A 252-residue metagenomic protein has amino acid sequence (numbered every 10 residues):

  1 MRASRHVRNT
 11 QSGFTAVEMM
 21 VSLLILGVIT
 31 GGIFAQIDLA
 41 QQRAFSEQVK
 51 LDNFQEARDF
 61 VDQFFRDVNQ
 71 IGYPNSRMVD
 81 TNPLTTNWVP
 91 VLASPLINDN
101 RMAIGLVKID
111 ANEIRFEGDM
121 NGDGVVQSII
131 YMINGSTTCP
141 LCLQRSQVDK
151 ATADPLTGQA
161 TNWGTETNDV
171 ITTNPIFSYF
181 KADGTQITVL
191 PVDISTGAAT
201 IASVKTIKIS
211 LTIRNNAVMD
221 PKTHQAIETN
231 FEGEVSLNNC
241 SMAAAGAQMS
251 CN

Functional and structural regions predicted by a protein language model:
R2-R5, T10-N75, G246: Aliphatic-rich helix starts adjacent to a transmembrane/signal segment
A3, D52, G122, P155 (+1 more regions): Short linear sequence signals and composition-biased patches located at protein termini or domain-edge surfaces
S22, V79-P83, N87, L92 (+2 more regions): Short helix-coil transition/hinge motifs at the ends and kinks of transmembrane helices, capturing the brief
F45-S46, D52, V68-I114: Short, glycine/small-hydrophobic-rich surface segments
R58, N69, C142-Q147, N238: Short, cationic motifs built from Arg/Lys/His that form the positively charged side of catalytic pockets
R77, T152, A244: Flexible, glycine-rich phosphate/dinucleotide-binding loops and adjacent beta-alpha linkers at cofactor/substrate
P90-S178, A182, E232, A247 (+1 more regions): Surface-exposed loop/linker segments characteristic of extracytoplasmic
